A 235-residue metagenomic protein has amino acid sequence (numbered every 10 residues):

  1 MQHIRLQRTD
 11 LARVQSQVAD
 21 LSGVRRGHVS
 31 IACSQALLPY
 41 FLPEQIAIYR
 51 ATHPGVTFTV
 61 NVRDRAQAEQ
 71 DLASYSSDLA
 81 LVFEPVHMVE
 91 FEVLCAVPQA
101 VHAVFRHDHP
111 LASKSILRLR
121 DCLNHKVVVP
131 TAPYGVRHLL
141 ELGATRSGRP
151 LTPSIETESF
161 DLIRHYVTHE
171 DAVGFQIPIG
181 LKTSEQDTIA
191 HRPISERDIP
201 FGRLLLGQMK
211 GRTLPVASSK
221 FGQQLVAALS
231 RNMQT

Functional and structural regions predicted by a protein language model:
M1-G23: Alpha-helical "hinge/linker" immediately C-terminal to small N-terminal DNA-binding modules
S22-G23, M88-V127: Flexible hinge/capping segments at coil-to-helix
R26-M88, T157: Central regulatory/effector-binding core of bacterial HTH transcription factors
I31, D71-A73, C122, H165-D171 (+1 more regions): Hydrophobic residues within well-ordered alpha-helices
F41, A190-Q234: A late-sequence structural motif
L72-L81, V101, V167-G174: Alpha-to-beta junction loops
V89-C95, Q99, D161-G211: Beta-alpha-beta core module
A112, K126-S147, L214-Q224, A228-M233: Secondary-structure junction motif
